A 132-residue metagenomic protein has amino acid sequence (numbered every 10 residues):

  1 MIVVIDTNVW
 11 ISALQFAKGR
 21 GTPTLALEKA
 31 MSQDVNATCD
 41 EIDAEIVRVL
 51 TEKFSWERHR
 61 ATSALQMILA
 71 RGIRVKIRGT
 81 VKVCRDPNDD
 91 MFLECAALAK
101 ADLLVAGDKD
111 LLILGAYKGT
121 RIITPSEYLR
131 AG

Functional and structural regions predicted by a protein language model:
M1-T38: Short, well-structured N-terminal submotif of metal-dependent ribonuclease cores
D6-T7, T38-C39, G107-D108, T124: A secondary-structure boundary/capping signal
S12-L14, V49, L114, A131-G132: Residues that scaffold the ATP/ADP-binding catalytic core of kinase and kinase-like folds
T22-P23, A61, N88-D89: Amphipathic coiled-coil/heptad-repeat helices and related helical stalk/stem segments that mediate oligomerization
L27-V83: PIN-domain endoribonuclease scaffold, especially VapC-family toxins
A70-L104, K109: Active-site neighborhoods of divalent-metal-dependent phosphate/nucleic-acid chemistry enzymes
K109-G132: Acidic, PIN/NYN-like endoribonuclease modules and their adjacent C-terminal/linker elements
